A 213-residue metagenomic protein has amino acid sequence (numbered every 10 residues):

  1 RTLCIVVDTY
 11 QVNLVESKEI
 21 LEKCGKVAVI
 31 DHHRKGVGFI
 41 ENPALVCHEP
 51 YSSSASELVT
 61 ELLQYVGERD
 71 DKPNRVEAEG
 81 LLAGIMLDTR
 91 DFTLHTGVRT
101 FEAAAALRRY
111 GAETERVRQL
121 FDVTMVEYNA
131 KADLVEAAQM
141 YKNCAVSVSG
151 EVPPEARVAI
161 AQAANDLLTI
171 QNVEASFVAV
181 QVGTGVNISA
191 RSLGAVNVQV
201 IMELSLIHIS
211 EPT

Functional and structural regions predicted by a protein language model:
R1, L87-S210: Hydrophobic helix-and-loop "lid/oligomerization" segment in the mid-to-C-terminal part of catalytic domains
R1-K23: N-terminal small/polar loop signature for handling phosphorylated ligands or for N-terminal nucleophile
I5, K26-I30, L45-H48, A145 (+1 more regions): Hydrophobic/aromatic beta-strand patches that form the interior of the parallel beta-sheet core in alpha/beta enzyme
T9-V12, H33-K35, V152: Short glycine-rich anion-binding loops that position phosphate/pyrophosphate groups of nucleotides and phosphorylated
E16-E19, V46-P50, D71, E136 (+1 more regions): A generic local secondary-structure boundary/capping motif
E22-C24, I40-P43, S205: Short, structured coil segments at secondary-structure junctions
H32-A105: Short alpha-helices
